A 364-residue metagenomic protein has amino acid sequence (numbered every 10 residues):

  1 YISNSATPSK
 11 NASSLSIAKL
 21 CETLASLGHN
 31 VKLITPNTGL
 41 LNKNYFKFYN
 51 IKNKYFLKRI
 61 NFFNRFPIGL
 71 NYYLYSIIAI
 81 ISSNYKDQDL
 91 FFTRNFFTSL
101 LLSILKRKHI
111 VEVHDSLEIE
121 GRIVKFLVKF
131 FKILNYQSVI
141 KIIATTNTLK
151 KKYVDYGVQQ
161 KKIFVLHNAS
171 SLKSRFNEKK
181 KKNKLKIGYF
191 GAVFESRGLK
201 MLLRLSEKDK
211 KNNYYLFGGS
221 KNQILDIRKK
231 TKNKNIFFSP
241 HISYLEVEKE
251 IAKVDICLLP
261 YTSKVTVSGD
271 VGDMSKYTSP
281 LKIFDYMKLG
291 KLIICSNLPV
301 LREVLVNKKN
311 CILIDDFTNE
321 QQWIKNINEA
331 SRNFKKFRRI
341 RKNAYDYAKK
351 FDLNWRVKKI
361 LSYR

Functional and structural regions predicted by a protein language model:
A6-S9, N64, L90, S99-L100 (+3 more regions): A short, histidine- and acid-enriched strand-loop-helix "catalytic/donor-clamping" loop that lines the nucleotide-sugar
E22, I77-Y85, L100-I104, V111 (+2 more regions): Membrane-proximal helix-turn-helix segments that form the acceptor-binding/catalytic region of lipid-linked
I143, K180-E207, Y215-L216, R341: Conserved donor-binding/catalytic core segment of Leloir-type glycosyltransferases
T148, N168-A169: Carbohydrate-associated surface elements
K173, K249, T318, Q322 (+1 more regions): A charged, aromatic-enriched C-terminal amphipathic alpha-helix characteristic of glycosyltransferases across folds
E195-R197, L245-A252, C257-K288, C295-E303: Nucleotide-sugar-dependent
G218, L225-I256, T266-V267, K308: Nucleotide-activated donor-binding/catalytic signature segment of Leloir-type glycosyltransferases, i.e., the conserved
L281, R302-N328: Change "using UDP/GDP/dTDP sugars" to "using nucleotide sugars
